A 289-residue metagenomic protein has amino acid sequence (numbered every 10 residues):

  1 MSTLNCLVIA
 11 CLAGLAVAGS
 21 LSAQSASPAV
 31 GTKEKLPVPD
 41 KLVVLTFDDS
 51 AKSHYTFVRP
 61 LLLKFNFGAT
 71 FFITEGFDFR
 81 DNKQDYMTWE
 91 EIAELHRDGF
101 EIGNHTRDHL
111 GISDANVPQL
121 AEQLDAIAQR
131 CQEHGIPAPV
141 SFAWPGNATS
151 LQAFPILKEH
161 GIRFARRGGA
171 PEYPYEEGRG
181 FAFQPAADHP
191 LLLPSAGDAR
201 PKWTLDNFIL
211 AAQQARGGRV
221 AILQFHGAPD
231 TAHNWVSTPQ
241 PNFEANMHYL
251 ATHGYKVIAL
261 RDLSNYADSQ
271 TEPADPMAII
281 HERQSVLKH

Functional and structural regions predicted by a protein language model:
M1-T3: N-terminal secretory signal peptides that target proteins for export/translocation
C6-S20: Bacterial N-terminal signal peptides
G19-S27: Signal peptide processing junction and immediate N-terminal pro/mature segment of secreted/exported proteins
S27-K35, F79, Q132, F164-E172 (+3 more regions): C-terminal domain-boundary segment and adjacent tail
P28-H54, G227: Boundary/entry segment of secreted carbohydrate-active catalytic domains
V38, L42, S53, F57 (+9 more regions): Extracytoplasmic/secreted proteins, especially bacterial periplasmic and envelope-associated proteins
L42-V43, L63-P155, E159-R163, R167-F181 (+4 more regions): Metal-dependent polysaccharide deacetylase catalytic core of the NodB/CE4 family, i.e., the active-site-bearing domain
D198-L210: A Trp-anchored, charged/polar loop motif used as the substrate-binding/catalytic surface of acyl/ester-handling
